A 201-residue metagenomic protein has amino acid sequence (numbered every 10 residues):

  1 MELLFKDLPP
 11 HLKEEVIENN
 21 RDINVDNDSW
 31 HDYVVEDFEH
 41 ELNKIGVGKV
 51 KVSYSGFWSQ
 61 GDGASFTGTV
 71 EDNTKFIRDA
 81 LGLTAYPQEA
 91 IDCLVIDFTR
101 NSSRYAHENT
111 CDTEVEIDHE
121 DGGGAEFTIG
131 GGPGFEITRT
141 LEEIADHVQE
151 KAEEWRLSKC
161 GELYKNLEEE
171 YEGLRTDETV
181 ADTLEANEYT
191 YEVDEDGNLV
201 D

Functional and structural regions predicted by a protein language model:
M1-D201: Alpha-helical propensity feature that highlights long, continuous alpha-helices across diverse contexts
